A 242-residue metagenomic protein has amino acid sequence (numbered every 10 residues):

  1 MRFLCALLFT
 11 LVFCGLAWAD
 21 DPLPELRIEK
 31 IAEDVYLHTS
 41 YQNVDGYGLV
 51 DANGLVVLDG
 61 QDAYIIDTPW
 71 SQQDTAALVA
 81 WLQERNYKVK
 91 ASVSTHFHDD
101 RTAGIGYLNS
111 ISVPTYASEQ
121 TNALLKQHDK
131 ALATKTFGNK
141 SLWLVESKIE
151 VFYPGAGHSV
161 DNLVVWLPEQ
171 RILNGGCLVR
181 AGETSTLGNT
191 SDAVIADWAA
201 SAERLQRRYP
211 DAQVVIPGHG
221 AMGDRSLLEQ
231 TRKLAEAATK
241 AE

Functional and structural regions predicted by a protein language model:
C5-G15: Bacterial N-terminal signal peptides
D20-L26, K30-I31, I111, Y116-G155 (+3 more regions): Metallo-beta-lactamase
K30-L78, V164-C177: Conserved beta-strand hairpin/beta-sheet module of binuclear metal-dependent hydrolase folds, prominently
D34, V57, D67, L82 (+8 more regions): Divalent metal-coordination and catalytic microenvironments
G60-A63, Q72-P114, P210: Active-site metal-binding motif and surrounding structural segment of the metallo-beta-lactamase
D62-A63, W70-S71, P154-S226, K233: Metallo-beta-lactamase
Y64-D67, A91-S94, E150-V151, I216: Short catalytic-loop micro-motif centered on adjacent basic/acidic residues
S226-E242: Binuclear metal-ion centers of metallo-dependent hydrolases, dominated by the metallo-beta-lactamase
